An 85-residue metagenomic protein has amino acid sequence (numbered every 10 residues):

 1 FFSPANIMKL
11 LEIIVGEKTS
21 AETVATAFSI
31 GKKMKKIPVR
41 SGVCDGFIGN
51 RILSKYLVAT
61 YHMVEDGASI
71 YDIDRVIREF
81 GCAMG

Functional and structural regions predicted by a protein language model:
F1-G31: Rossmann-fold NAD(P)-binding glycine/threonine-rich loop
I14, P38-G85: Substrate-binding/catalytic subdomain of NAD(P)-dependent oxidoreductase enzymes
M34: Phosphate-binding loop of NTP-binding sites
